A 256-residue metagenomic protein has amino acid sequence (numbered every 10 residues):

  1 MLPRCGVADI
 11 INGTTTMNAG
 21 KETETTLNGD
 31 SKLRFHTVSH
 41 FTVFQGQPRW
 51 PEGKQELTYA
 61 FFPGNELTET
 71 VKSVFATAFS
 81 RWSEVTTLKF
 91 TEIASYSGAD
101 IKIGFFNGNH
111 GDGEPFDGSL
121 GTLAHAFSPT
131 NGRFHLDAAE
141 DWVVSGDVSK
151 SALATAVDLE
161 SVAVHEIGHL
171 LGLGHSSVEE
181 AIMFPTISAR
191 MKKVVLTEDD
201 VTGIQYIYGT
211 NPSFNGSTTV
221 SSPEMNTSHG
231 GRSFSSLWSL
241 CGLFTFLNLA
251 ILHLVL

Functional and structural regions predicted by a protein language model:
M1-L256: Zinc-dependent metalloendopeptidases
